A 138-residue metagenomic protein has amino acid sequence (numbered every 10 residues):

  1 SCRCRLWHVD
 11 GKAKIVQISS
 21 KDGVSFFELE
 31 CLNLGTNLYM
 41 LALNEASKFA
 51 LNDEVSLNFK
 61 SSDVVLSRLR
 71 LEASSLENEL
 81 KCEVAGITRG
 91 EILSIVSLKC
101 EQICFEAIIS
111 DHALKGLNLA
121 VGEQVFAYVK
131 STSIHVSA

Functional and structural regions predicted by a protein language model:
C2, N44-G86, H112-A138: Glycine/charge-rich catalytic "coupling/switch" loops of P-loop NTPases
C4, G11-V16, C82-A85: Small-residue-enriched segments and motifs
V9-K14, L80, F105, V125: Structural detector for hydrophobic anchor residues on beta-strands
I18-V24, I87-L93: Short, conserved beta-turn/loop elements at beta-strand boundaries and strand-helix junctions
F26-N33, I95-E101, A107-I108: Short, acidic/hydrophobic/Gly-rich beta-strand patch recurrent on exposed beta strands that often constitutes part
F27, T88, I108, G116-L117: Oxidizing extracytosolic/periplasmic lumen-facing domains of membrane-embedded or membrane-associated proteins
G35-L43, C104-S110, Y128: A short macromolecule-binding patch
